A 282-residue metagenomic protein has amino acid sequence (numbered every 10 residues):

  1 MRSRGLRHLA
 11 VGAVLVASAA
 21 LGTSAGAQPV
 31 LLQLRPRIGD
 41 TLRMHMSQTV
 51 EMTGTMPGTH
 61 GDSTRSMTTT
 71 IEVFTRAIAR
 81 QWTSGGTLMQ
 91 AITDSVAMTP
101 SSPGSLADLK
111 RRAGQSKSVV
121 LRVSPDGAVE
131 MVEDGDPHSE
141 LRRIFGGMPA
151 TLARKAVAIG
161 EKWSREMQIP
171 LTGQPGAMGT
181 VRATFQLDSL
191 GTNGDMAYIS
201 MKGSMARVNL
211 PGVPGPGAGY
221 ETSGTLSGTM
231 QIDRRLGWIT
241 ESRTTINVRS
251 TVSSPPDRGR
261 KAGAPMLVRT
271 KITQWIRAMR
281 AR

Functional and structural regions predicted by a protein language model:
M1-A13, A19-A20: Bacterial N-terminal signal peptides that target proteins for export
V14-L15, A25: Cleavable N-terminal signal peptides
A27-R282: Signature of exported/secreted
